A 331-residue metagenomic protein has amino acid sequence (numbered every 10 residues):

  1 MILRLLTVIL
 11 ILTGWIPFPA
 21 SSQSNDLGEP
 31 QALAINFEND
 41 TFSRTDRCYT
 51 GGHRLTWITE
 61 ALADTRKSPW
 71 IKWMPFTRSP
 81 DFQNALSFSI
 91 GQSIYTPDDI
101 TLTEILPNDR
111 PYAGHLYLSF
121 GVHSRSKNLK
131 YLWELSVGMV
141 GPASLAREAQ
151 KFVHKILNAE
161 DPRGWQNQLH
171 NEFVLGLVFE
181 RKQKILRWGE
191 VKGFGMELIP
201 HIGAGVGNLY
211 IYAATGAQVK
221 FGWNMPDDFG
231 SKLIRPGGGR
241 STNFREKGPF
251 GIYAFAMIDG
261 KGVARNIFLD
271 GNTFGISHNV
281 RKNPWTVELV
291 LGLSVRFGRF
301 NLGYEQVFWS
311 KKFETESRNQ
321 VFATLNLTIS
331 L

Functional and structural regions predicted by a protein language model:
Q23-P30, A61-N84, R125-L132, I185-L198 (+2 more regions): Short loop/turn motifs that connect adjacent beta-strands in outer-membrane beta-barrel proteins
L27-W70, N301: N-terminal ordered "arm"
L33-N39, L86-I94, L135-G141, R181 (+6 more regions): Transmembrane beta-barrel strands of outer-membrane/channel proteins
E38-F42, Y95-D99, V140-S144, K184-W188 (+4 more regions): Sequence/structural signature of outer-membrane beta-barrel proteins
R47-H53, N84, Y112-L116, Y131 (+7 more regions): Residues that define the transmembrane beta-barrel architecture of outer-membrane proteins
M74-E148: Long, hydrophobic/aromatic-enriched structural stretches that serve as scaffold segments
D98-L102, Q218, W223-L331: Outer membrane beta-barrel transmembrane domains
E104-N108, P162-N167, G203, I276-N279 (+1 more regions): Extracellular loop and loop/strand-boundary signature of outer-membrane beta-barrel proteins
